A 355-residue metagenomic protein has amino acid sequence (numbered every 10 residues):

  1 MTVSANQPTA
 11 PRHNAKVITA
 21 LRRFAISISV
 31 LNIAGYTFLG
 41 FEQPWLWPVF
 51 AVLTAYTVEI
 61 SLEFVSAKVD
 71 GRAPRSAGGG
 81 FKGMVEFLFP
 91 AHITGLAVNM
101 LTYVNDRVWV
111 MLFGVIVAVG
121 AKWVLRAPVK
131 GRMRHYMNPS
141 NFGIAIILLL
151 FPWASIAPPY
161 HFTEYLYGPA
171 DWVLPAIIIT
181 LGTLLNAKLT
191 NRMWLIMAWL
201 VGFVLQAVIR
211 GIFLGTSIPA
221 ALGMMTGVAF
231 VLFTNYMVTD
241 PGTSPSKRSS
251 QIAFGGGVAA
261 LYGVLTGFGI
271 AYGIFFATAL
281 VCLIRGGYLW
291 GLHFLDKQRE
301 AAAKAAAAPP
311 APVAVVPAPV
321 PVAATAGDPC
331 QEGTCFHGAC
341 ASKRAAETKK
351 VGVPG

Functional and structural regions predicted by a protein language model:
M1-G71, R75-S76: N-terminal signal-anchor module of multipass membrane proteins
N6-P8, F24-E42, E59-I60, I93-T102 (+2 more regions): Membrane-embedded alpha-helical segments in integral membrane proteins
P8-R12, V58-G79, A118-M133, I179-N191 (+1 more regions): C-terminal ends of transmembrane helices
A10-S29, Q206-P317, C335: C-terminal transmembrane helix-loop-helix hairpin of multi-pass membrane proteins
Q43-T54, V104-I116, H161-P175, S217-F230: Structural signature of hydrophobic alpha-helical transmembrane segments
D70-Y167: Membrane-interface helix-loop-helix junctions at boundaries between adjacent transmembrane segments
E86-M100, P139-A154, W199-R210, A229-F233 (+1 more regions): Small-residue-rich segments of transmembrane alpha-helices in multi-pass membrane proteins, especially helix faces
R132-V208: Long hydrophobic alpha-helical segments that form multi-pass transmembrane helix bundles in integral membrane proteins
